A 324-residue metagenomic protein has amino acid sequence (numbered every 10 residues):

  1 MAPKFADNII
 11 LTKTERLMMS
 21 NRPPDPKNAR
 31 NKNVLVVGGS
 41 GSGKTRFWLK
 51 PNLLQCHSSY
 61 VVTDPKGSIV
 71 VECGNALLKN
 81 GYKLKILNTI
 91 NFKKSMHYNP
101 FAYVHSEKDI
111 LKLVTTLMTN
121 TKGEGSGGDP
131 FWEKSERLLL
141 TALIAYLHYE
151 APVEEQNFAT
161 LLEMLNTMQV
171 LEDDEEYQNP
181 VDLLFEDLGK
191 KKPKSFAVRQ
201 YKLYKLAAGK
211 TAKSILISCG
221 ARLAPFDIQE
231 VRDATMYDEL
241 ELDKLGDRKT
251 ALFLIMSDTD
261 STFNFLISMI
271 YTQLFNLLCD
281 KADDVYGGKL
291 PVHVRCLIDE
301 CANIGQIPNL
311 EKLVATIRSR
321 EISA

Functional and structural regions predicted by a protein language model:
I10-S20, D25-I322: P-loop NTPase motor domains
